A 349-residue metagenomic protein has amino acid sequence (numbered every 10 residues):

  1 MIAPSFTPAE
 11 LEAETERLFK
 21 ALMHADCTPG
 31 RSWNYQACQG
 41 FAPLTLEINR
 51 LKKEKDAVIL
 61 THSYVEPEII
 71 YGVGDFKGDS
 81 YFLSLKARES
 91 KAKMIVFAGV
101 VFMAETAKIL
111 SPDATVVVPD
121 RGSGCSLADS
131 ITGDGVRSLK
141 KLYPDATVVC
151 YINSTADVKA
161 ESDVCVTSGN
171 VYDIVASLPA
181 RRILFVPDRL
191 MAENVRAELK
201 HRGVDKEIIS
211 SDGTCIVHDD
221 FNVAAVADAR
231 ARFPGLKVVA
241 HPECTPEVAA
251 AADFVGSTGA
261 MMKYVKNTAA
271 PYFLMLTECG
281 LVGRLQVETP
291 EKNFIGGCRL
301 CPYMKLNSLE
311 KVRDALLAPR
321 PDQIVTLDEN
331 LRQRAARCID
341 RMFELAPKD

Functional and structural regions predicted by a protein language model:
I2-L276, L281-D349: Active-site loop-to-helix "anion-binding N-cap" substructures in soluble metabolic enzymes
